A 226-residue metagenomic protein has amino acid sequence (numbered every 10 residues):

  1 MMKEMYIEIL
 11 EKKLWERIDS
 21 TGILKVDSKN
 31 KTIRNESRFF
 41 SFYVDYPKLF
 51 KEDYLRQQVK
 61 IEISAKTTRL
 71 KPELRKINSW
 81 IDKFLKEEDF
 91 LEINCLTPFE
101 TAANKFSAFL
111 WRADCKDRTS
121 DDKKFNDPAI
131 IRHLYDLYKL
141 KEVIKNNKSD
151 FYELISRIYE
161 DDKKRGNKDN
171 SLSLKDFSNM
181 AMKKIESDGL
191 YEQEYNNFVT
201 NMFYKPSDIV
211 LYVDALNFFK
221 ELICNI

Functional and structural regions predicted by a protein language model:
M1-I226: Structured mid-to-C-terminal alpha-helical surface segments
